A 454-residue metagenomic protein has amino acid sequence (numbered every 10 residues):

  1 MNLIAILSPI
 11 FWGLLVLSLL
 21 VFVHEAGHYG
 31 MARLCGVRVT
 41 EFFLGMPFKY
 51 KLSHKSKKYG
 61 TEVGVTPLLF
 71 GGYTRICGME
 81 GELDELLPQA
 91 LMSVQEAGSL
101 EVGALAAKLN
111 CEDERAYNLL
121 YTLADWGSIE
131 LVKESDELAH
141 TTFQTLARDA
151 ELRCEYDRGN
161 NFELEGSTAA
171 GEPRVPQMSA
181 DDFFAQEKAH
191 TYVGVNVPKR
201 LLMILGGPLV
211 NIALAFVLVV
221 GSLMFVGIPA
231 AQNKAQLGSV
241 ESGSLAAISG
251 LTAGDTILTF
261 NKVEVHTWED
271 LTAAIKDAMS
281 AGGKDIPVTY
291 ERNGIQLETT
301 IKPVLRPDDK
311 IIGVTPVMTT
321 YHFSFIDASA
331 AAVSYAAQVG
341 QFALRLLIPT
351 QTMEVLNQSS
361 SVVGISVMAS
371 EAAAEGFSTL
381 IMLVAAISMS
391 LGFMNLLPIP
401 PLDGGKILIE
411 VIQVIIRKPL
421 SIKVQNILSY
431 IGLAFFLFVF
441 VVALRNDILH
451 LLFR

Functional and structural regions predicted by a protein language model:
I4, R174-L202, V226, A230-E241 (+4 more regions): Functional transmembrane alpha-helices
A5, P9-E85, R115, L119-A185 (+1 more regions): Small-residue-rich helix-interface/hinge motifs
F11-V23, Y29-Y50, Y59, E172-S239 (+1 more regions): Internal alpha-helical transmembrane segments
H24-G27, V65, A246, G254-I257 (+9 more regions): Terminal peptide-recognition signature
L83-L109: Short amphipathic alpha-helical interface segments
V102, K108-N110, L119, A246-D270 (+1 more regions): Conserved PDZ fold ligand-binding element
L131, T145, C154, I204-G206 (+4 more regions): PDZ-domain C-terminal substructure recognizer with occasional recognition of PDZ-binding tails
L205-A215, M382-L396, L402: Pore domain of cation channels
